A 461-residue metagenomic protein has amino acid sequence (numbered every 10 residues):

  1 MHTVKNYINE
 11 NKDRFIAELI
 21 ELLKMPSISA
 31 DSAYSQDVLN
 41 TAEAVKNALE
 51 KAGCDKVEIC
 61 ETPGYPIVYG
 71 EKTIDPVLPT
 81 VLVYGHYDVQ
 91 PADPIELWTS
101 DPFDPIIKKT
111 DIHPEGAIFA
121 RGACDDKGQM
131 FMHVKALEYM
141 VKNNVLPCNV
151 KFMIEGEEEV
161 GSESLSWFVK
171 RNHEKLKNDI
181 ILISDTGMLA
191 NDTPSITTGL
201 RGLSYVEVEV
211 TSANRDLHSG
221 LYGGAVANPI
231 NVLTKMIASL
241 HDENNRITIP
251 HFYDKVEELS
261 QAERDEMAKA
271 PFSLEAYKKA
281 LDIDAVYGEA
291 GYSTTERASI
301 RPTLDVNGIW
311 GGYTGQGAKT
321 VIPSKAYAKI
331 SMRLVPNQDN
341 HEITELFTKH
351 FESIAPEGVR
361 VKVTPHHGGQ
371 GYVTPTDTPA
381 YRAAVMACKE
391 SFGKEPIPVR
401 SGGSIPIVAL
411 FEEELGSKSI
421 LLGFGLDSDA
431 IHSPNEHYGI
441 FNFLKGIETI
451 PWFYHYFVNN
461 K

Functional and structural regions predicted by a protein language model:
H2-I95, K325, E342: N-terminal helical capping/dimerization or prosegment-like subdomains of hydrolases acting on amide or phosphate bonds
L78-K151, K445: Active-site metal-coordination/substrate-binding segment of hydrolases, especially metallo-dependent peptidases
Y87-V89, M153-S162, S184-L189, S212-N214 (+2 more regions): Acidic, glycine-rich active-site loops and adjacent beta-strand->loop/helix elements that engage anionic groups
A117, G122-T198, K461: Acidic/histidine-rich catalytic neighborhood of metal-dependent amide-processing enzymes
L189, T198, S219-I309, Q338-R360: Acidic-enriched catalytic cores of C-N bond-cleaving enzymes acting on peptides and small amides
D192, L217-L221, G368-G369, D429-N442: Short beta-alpha connecting loops at secondary-structure transitions that line or flank enzyme active sites
E209-T211, L233, A318, I322-A326 (+2 more regions): Zn-dependent metallopeptidase/amidohydrolase metal-coordination segment
M332-V335, K362-D377, S401-G402: A short beta-alpha structural unit
